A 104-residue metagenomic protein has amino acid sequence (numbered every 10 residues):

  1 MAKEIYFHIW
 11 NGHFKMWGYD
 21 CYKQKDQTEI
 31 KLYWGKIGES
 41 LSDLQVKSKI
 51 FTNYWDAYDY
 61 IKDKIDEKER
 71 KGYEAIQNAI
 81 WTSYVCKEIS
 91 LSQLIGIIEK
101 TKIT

Functional and structural regions predicted by a protein language model:
M1-I30: Short N-terminal "domain-start" leader segments that mark the transition from disordered tails or signal peptides into
E4-Y6, K47-F51: Generic detection of short hydrophobic beta-strand segments and adjacent strand-loop junctions
K15, G38-L41, A75, E99: Polar low-complexity intrinsically disordered regions enriched in Ser/Thr and small residues
D20-S48: Short aromatic-glycine-(Arg/Gly/Cys) micro-motifs in beta-strand/loop hairpins
T52-R70: A short, charged, amphipathic alpha-helix used as a generic interaction element across diverse proteins
R70-I103: Intrinsically disordered, low-complexity charged/polar segments
